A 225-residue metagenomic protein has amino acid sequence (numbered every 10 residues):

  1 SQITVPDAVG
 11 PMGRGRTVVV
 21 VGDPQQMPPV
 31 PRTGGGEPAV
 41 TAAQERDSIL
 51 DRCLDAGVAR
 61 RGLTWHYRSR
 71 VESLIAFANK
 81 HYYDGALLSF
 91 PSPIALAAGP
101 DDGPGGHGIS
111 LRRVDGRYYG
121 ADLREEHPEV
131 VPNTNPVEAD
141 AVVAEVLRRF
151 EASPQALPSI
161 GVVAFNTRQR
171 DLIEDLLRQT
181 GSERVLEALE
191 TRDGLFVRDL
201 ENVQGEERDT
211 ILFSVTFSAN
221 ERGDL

Functional and structural regions predicted by a protein language model:
S1-Q2, Q25-Q26, R68, I94 (+4 more regions): Short, glycine-/Ser/Thr-/acidic-enriched flexible segments
S1-Y83: ASCE P-loop NTPase helicase motor core
R14-T17, D55-R61, G106-I109, D193 (+1 more regions): Short glycine-/polar-rich loops that comprise or flank the Walker A/P-loop and associated switch/sensor motifs
V19-V21, V163, L212-S214: Structural motif
M27-P31, R70-S73, G120-D122, R170-I173 (+2 more regions): Switch/connector loops and helix/strand junctions flanking conserved nucleotide-binding motifs in nucleotide-processing
A39, E187-L225: Conserved RecA-like P-loop NTPase helicase motor core
A86-R178: Conserved helicase/translocase motor-coupling segment
L88, S159-G161, T180-D199: Conserved RecA-like helicase motor-core motifs
